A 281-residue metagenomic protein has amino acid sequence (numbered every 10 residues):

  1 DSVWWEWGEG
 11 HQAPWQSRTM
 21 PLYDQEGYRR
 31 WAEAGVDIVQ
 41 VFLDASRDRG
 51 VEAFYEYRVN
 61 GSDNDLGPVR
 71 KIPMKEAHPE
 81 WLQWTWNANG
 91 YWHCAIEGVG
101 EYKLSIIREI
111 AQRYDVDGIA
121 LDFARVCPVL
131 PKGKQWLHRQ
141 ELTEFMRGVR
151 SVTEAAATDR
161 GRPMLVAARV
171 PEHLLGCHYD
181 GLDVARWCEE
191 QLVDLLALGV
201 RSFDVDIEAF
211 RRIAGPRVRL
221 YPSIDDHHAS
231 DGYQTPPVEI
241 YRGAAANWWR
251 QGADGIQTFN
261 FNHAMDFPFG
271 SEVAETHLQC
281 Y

Functional and structural regions predicted by a protein language model:
D1-A34, P128-P131: Aromatic-lined carbohydrate-binding/catalytic grooves of carbohydrate-active enzymes
D1-G8, L195-V205, T235-Y281: Substrate-binding cleft of secreted/luminal carbohydrate-active enzymes
G8-G10, R58-S62, A124-V126, L165 (+4 more regions): Active-site beta-loop-alpha junctions enriched in small/polar residues
T19-R29, K132-L142, G215-P222, A264-Y281: Short acidic, glycine/proline-enriched helix-loop-strand junctions
P21-V36, W86-L104, K132-L142, E172 (+2 more regions): The substrate-binding groove and active-site-proximal loops of carbohydrate-active enzymes, especially glycoside
R29-D44, D48-R113, Q234: Active-site-adjacent "subsite" loops/lids of carbohydrate-active enzymes
L43, R47, A214-G215, W249: Anion (oxyanion) recognition and catalysis
G98-R219, I240, A253: Active-site neighborhood of glycoside hydrolase catalytic domains
